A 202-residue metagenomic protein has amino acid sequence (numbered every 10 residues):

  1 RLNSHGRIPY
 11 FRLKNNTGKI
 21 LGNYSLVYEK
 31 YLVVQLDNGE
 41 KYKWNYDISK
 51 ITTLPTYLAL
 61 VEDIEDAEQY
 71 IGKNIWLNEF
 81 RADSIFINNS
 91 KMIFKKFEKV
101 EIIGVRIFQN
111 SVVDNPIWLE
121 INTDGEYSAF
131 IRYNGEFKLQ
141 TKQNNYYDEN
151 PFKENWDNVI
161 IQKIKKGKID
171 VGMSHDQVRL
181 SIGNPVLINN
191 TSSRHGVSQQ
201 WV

Functional and structural regions predicted by a protein language model:
H5-V202: Residues within mature, well-folded domains
